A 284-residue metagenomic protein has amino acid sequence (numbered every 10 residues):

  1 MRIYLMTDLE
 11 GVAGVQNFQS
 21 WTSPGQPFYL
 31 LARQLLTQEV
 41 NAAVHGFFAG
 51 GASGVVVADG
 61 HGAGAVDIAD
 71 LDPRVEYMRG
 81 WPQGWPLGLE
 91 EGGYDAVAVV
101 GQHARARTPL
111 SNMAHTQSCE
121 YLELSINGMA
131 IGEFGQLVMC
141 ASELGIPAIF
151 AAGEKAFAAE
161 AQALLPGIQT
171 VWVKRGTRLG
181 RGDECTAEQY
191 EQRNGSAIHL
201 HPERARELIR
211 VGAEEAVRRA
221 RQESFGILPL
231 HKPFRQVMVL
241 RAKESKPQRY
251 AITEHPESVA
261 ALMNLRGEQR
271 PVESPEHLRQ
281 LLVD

Functional and structural regions predicted by a protein language model:
M1-W21, A32, L36: N-terminal glycine-rich anion-binding loops that anchor highly charged ligand groups
M6-T7, A58-D59, V97-Q102, A151-A152 (+1 more regions): Short beta-strand segments
G14-V15, R33-G51, E143-L144, T170-V171: Soluble secreted/lumenal catalytic domains with histidine-centered metal-binding or acid-base catalytic motifs
Q16-Q19, V40-G92: Glycine-rich nucleotide/cofactor/substrate-binding loop typically near the N-terminus or early in the first domain
V55, R193-D284: C-terminal accessory domains and tails appended to enzymatic cores
R74-E90, L122-E123, N127, I168-R175: Acidic, His- and aromatic-enriched active-site or binding-groove loops in soluble protein domains that engage sugars
P82-Q83, C119-L144, A152-A156: Active-site glycine-rich loop that binds ribose-phosphate moieties when present
C140-A148, A152-A220: Active-site rim beta-loop-alpha module in soluble metabolic enzymes
